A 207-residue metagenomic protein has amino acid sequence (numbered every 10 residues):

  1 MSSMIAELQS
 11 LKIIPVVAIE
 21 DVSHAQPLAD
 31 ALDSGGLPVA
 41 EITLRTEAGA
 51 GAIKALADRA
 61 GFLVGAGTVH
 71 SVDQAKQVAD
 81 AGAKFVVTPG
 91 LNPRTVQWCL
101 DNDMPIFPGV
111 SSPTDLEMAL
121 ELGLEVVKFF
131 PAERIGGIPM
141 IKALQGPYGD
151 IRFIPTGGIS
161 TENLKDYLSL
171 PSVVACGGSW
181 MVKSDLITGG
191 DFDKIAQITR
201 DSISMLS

Functional and structural regions predicted by a protein language model:
M1-K84, D101, T161-E162, T188-S207: Conserved N-terminal beta1-alpha1 strand-loop-helix module at the mouth
I13-V17, A40-I42, V64-G67, V86-V87 (+4 more regions): Hydrophobic faces of well-ordered beta-strands that scaffold small-molecule active sites in alpha/beta enzyme cores
A25, I53-A57, L120, I141 (+1 more regions): Distinct, well-ordered alpha-helical segments
L28, S71-A81, T114-L122, I159-V174: Catalytic cores of alpha/beta
G36, A60, G82, G90 (+4 more regions): Conserved functional loop/turn residues at catalytic and ligand-binding sites
F85, P89-T95, K128-I138, S172-K194: Glycine-rich phosphate-binding active-site loops on the catalytic face of alpha/beta enzymes
N92-V126, F130-I135: Histidine/lysine/aspartate-rich catalytic loop segments that bind and position anionic ligands
G146-S207: Hydrophobic secondary-structure block in the mid-to-C-terminal portion of proteins
